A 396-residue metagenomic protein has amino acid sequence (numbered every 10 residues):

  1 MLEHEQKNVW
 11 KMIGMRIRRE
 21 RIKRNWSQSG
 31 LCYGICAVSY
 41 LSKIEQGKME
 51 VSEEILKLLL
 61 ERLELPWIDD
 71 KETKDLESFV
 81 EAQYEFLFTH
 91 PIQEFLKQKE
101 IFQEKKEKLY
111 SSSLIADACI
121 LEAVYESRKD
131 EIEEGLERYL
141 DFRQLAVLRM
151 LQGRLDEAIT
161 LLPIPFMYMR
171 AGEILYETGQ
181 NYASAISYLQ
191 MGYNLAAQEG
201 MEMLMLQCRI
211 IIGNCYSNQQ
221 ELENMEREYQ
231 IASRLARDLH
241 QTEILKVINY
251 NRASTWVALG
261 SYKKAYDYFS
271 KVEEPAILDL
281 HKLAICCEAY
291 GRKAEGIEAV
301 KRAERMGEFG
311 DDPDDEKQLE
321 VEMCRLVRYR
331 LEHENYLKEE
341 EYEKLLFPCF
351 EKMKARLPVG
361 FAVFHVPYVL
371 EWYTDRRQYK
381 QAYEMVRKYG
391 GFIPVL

Functional and structural regions predicted by a protein language model:
M1-K23: A short, Lys/Arg-rich alpha-helix, primarily the initiator
R24-K43: Short alpha-helical DNA-recognition segment
S52-D70: DNA major-groove recognition helix of helix-turn-helix/homeodomain DNA-binding modules
F86, C119, E126, R149 (+9 more regions): Residue at a conserved register position within TPR or TPR-like alpha-solenoid repeats
T89, E122, K129, Q152 (+9 more regions): Structural motif corresponding to the intra-repeat A-B loop/turn of tetratricopeptide repeats
K99-E107, L136, I159-T160, Q190-M201 (+5 more regions): Amphipathic alpha-helical segments of tetratricopeptide repeats
D117, L140, V147, F166 (+6 more regions): Residue register of alpha-helical TPR repeats
